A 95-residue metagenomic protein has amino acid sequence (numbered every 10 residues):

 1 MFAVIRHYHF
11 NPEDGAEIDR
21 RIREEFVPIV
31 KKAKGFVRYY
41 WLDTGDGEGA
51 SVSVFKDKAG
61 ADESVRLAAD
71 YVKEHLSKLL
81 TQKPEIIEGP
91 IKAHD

Functional and structural regions predicted by a protein language model:
M1-A50, K56-D70, S77-D95: Short S/T/G/P-rich N-terminal loop/turn motif that feeds into the first structured element of a domain
